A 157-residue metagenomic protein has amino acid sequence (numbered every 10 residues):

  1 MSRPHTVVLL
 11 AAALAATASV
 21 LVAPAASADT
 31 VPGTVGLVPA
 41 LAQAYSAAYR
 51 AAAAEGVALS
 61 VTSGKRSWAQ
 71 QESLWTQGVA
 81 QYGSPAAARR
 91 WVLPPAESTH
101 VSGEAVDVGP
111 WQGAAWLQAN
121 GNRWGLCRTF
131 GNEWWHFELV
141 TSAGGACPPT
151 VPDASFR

Functional and structural regions predicted by a protein language model:
M1-A28: Secretory targeting and sorting signals
P24-R157: Cell-envelope/glycan interface and biosynthesis
